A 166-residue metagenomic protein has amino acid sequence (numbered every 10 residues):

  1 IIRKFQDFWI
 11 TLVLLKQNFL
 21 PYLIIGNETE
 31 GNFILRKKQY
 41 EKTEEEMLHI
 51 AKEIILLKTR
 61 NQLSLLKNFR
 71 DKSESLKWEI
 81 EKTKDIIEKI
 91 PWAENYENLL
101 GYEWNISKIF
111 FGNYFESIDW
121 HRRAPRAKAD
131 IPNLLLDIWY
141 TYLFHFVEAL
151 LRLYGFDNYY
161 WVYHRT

Functional and structural regions predicted by a protein language model:
I1-K38: Trp/Phe/Arg-rich N-terminal binding region typifying the photolyase-homology
G31-T166: Active-site helix-to-loop segments that bind/position phosphate- or nucleotide-bearing substrates and donors across
